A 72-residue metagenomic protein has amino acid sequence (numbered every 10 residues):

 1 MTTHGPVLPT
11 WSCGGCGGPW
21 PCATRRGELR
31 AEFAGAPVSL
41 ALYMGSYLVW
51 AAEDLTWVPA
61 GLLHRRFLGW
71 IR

Functional and structural regions predicted by a protein language model:
M1, R26, A41, I71-R72: Sequence termini and other peripheral, non-core segments
P6-P9, G18: Short metal-coordination and nucleic-acid-contact micro-motifs, chiefly zinc-binding Cys/His arrays
C13: Short cysteine-rich clusters marking metal-coordination/redox-active sites
G17, A23-R26: Cys/His-coordinated zinc-binding microdomains
G17, F33-A36, L40, L55 (+1 more regions): Short coil/turn residues that cap or connect secondary-structure elements
R26-W50: Short microdomains enriched in Cys/His and/or Lys/Arg
A51-R72: Short flanking/linker segments adjacent to small metal-binding domains or redox-active Cys/His motifs
